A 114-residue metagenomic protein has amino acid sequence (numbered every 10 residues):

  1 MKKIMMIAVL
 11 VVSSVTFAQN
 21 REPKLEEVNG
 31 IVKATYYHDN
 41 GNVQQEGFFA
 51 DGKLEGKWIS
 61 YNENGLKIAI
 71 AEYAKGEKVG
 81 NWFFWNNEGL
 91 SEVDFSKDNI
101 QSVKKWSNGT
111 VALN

Functional and structural regions predicted by a protein language model:
M1-I4, Q19: Positively charged n-region of N-terminal signal peptides that target proteins for export
I4-S13: Sec-dependent N-terminal signal peptides
S14-N114: Glycine/tyrosine- and acidic-biased, solvent-exposed loop/turn segments at the edges of beta-strands
